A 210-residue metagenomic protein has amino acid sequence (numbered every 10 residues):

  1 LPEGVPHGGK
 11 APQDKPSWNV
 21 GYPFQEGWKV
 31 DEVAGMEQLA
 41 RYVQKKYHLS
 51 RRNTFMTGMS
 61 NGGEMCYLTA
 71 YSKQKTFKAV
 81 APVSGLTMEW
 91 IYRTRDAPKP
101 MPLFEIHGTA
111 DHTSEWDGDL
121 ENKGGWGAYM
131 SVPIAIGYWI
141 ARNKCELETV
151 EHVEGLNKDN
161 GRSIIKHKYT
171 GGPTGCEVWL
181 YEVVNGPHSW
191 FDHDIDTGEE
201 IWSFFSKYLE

Functional and structural regions predicted by a protein language model:
L1-F55, M59, M65-L68, S72: Serine-hydrolase catalytic machinery in alpha/beta-hydrolase-like enzymes
E3-H7, L86, G186: Short beta-to-alpha linker loops that shape the active-site pocket of alpha/beta-hydrolase fold enzymes
Q13-Y22, P100-H107, G127, W190: Mature catalytic domains of secreted/periplasmic carbohydrate-active enzymes
E26-A34, Y71, W126-M130, F191-D196: Soluble non-cytosolic domains of exported or imported proteins
Q44-M101, H112: Primarily recognizes the serine-hydrolase "nucleophile elbow" in alpha/beta-hydrolase and SGNH/GDSL folds
P102-I106, M130-S131, I140-E210: C-terminal catalytic histidine-bearing segment of alpha/beta-hydrolase fold enzymes
D111-S114, H188-W190: Acidic catalytic loop of the alpha/beta-hydrolase fold
W116-A128: Short, flexible/disordered intra-domain loops and linkers
